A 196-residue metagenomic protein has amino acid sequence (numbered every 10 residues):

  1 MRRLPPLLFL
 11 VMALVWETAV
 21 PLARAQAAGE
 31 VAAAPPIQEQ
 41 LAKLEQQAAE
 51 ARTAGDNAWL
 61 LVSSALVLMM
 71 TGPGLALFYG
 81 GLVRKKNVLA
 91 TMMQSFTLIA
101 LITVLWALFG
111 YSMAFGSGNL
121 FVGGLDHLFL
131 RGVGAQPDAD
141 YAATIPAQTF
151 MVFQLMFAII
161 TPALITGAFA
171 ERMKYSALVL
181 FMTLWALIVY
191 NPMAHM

Functional and structural regions predicted by a protein language model:
R2-L8, E17-M196: Hydrophobic alpha-helical transmembrane bundles of multi-pass membrane proteins
